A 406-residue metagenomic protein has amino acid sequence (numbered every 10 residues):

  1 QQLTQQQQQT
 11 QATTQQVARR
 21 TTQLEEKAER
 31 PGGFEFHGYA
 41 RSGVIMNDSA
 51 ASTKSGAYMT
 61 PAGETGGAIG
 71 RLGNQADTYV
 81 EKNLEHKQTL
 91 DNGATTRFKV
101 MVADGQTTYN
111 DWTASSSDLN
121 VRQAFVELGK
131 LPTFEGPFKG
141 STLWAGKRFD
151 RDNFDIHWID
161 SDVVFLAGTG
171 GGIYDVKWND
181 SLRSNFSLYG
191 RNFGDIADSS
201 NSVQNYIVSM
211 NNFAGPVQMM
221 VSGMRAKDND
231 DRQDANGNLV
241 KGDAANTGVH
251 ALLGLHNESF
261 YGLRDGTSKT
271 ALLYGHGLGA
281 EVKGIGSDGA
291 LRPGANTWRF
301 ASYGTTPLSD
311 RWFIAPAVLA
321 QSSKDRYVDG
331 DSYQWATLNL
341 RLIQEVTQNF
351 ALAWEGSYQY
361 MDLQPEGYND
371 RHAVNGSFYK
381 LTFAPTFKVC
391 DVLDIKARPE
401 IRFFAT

Functional and structural regions predicted by a protein language model:
T4-E135, L143, V176-W178, F186 (+5 more regions): Beta-barrel outer-membrane channel/assembly domains of diderm bacteria
G43-N47, A103-T107, R148-D152, R191-D195 (+5 more regions): Structural signature of outer-membrane beta-barrel domains
S49-L72, N110-F125, T133-K241: Surface-exposed coil loops of outer-membrane beta-barrel proteins
V80, N120-R122, S141, A167-T169 (+6 more regions): Residues that flank catalytic or metal-binding motifs in active/ligand-binding sites
V80-K87, R122-L131, G171-Y174, A251-N257 (+1 more regions): Short, well-ordered amphipathic alpha-helices
S181-N185, N201, M210-N229, Q233-F387 (+1 more regions): Detector for outer-membrane/organellar transmembrane beta-barrel domains, recognizing the amphipathic beta-strand
D391-A405: Flexible, glycine-rich linker and terminal segments associated with outer-membrane beta-barrel/transport systems
